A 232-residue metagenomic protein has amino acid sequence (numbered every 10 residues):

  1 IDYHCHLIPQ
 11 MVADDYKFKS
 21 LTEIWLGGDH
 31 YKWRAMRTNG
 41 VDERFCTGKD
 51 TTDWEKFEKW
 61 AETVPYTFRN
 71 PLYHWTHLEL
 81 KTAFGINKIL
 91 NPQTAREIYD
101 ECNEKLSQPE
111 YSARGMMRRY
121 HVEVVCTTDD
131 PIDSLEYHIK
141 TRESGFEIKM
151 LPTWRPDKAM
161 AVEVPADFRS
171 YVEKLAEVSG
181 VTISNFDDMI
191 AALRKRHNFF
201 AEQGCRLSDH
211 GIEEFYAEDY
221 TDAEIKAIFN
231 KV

Functional and structural regions predicted by a protein language model:
I1, C5-V232: Metal-cofactor-binding active-site regions of metalloenzymes
